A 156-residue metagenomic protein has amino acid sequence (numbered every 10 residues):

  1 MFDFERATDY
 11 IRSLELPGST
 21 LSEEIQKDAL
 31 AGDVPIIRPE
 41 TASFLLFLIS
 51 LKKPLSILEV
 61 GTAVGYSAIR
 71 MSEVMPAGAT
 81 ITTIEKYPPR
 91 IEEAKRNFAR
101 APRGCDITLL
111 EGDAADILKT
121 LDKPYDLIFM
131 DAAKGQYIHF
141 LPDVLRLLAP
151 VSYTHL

Functional and structural regions predicted by a protein language model:
M1-F129, K134-A149: A short alpha-helical cap/connector motif
T154-H155: Conserved small/polar residues in nucleotide/adenosyl-binding loops
